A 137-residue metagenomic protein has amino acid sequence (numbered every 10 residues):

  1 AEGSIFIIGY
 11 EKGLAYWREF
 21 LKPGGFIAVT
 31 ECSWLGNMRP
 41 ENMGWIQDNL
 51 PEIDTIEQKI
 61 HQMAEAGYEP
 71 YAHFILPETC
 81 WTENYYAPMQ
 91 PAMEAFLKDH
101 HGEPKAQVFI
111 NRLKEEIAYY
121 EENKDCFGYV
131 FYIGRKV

Functional and structural regions predicted by a protein language model:
A1-K12: A short SAM/SAH-binding and catalytic strip from SAM-dependent methyltransferases
I5-F6, S33-N37, E78: Short, catalytically relevant binding-site loops at active-site mouths
E11-F26: A short glycine-rich, Lys/Arg-flanked "PGG" loop and its adjoining helix->strand segment in the class I
A28-E31, A72-F74: Short, conserved beta-strand edge motifs with alternating hydrophobic and charged residues
V29-P51: Short, glycine-/aromatic-enriched active-site segment of Class I SAM-dependent methyltransferases
P51-H73: Short alpha-helix
A72-V137: Conserved Class I S-adenosyl-L-methionine
